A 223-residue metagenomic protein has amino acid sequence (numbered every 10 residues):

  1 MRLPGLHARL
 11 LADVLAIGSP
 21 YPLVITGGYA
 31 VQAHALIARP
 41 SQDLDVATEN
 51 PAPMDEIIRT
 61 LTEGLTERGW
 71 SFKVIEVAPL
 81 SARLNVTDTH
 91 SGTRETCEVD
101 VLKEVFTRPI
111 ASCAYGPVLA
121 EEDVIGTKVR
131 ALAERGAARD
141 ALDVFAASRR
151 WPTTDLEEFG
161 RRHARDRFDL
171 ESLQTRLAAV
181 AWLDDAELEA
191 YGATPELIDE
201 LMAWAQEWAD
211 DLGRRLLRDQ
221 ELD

Functional and structural regions predicted by a protein language model:
M1-D223: Compositionally biased terminal segments of proteins
